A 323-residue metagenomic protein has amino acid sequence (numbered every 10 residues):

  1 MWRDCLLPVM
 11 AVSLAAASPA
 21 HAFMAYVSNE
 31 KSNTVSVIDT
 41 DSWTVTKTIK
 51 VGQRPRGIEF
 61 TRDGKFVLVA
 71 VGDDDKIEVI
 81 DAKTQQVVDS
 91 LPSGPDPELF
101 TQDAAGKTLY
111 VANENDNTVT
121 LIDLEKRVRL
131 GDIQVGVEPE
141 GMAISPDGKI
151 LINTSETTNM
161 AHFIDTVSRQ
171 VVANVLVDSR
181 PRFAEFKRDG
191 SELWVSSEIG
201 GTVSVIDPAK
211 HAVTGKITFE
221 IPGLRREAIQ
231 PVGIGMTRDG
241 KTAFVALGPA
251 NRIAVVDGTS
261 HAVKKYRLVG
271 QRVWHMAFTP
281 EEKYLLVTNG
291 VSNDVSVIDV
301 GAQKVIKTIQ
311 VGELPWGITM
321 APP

Functional and structural regions predicted by a protein language model:
D4-C5, M10-P323: Predominantly soluble domains enriched in secretory-pathway, periplasmic, or organellar proteins
